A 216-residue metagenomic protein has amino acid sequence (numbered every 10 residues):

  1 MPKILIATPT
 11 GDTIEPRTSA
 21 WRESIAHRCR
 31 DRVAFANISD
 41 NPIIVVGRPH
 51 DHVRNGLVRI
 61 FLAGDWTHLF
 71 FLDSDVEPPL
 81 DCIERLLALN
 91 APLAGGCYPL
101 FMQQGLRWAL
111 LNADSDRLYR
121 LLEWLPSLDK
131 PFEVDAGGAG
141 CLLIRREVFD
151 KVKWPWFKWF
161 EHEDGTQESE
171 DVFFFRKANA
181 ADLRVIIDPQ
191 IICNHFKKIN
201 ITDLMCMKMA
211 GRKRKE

Functional and structural regions predicted by a protein language model:
M1-V45, H52: N-proximal low-complexity "stem/linker" segments adjacent to membrane-targeting elements
R32, M102, K208-G211: Cationic, hydrophobic amphipathic alpha-helical membrane-interacting segments
H50-R54, D171: Conserved donor sugar-nucleotide recognition element shared by glycan-biosynthetic enzymes
N55-H68: Active-site nucleotide-sugar/metal-binding loop of Leloir-type enzymes
V58, P79-E161: Conserved catalytic core of nucleotide-sugar-dependent glycosyltransferases
D65-E77: Short beta-strand-to-loop acidic/aromatic patch adjacent to the donor-nucleotide binding site
K151-E216: C-terminal catalytic/acceptor-binding lobe
